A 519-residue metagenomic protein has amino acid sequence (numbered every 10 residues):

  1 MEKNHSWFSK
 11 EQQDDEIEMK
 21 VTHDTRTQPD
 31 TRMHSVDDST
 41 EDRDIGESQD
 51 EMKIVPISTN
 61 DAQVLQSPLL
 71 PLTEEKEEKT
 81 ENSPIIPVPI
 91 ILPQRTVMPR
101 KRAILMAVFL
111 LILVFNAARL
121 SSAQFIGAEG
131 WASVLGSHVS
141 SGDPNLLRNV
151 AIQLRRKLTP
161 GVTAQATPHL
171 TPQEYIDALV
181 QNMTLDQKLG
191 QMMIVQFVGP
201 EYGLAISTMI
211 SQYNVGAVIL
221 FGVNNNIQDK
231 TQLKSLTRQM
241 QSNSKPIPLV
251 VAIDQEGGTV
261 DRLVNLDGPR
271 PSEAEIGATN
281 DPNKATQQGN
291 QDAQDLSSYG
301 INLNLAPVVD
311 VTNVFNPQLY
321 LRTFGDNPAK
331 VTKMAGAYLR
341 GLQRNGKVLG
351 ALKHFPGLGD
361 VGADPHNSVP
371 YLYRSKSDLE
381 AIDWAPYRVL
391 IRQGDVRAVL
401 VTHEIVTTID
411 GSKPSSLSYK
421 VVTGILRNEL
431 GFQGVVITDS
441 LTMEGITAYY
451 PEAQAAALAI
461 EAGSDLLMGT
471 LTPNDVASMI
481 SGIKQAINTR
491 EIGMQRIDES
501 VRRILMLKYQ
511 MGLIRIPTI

Functional and structural regions predicted by a protein language model:
M1-I86: N-terminal targeting leaders characterized by basic, low-complexity, disordered sequences that direct proteins
S67, V88, A123-A178: N-terminal, intrinsically disordered, polar/charged segments of Gram-positive cell-envelope systems that serve as
I104-L120: Hydrophobic membrane-insertion alpha-helices, especially the h-region of bacterial N-terminal signal peptides
T184, I227-M240, K333-Q485, T489-E491: Second-shell residues forming the walls of enzyme active-site clefts
G190-F197, G216-L220, L249-Q255, L303-P307 (+4 more regions): Hydrophobic faces of well-ordered beta-strands that scaffold small-molecule active sites in alpha/beta enzyme cores
G199-S211, T286-D292, A381-P386, Y450-A456: Short, acidic/polar
Q241-G268, G289-V309, V331, A335-P356: Glycine-rich, aromatic-flanked loop segments that form ligand/cofactor-binding clefts across common enzyme folds
E491-I516: Mid-to-C-terminal alpha-helical segments outside catalytic/metal-binding sites
